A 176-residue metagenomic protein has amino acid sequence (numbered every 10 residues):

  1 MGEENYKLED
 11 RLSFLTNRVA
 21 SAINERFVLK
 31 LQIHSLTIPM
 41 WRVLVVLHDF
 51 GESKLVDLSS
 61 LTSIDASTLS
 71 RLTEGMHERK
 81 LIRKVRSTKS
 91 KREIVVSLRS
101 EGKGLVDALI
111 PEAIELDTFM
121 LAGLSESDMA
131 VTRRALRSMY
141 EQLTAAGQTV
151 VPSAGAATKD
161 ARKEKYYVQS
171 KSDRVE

Functional and structural regions predicted by a protein language model:
M1-E4, S127-E176: C-terminal regulatory/oligomerization modules of transcriptional regulators
M1-H34, A161-E176: N-terminal leader segment of winged-helix/HTH proteins
K7, F14, S21-T68, R79 (+1 more regions): N-terminal helix-turn-helix DNA-binding core of bacterial DNA-binding proteins
F14, R18, R42, V131-R134 (+1 more regions): Amphipathic alpha-helical interaction segments
A20, V106, Y140-L143: A structural signal for well-ordered alpha-helices, especially hydrophobic packing surfaces of coiled-coils
N24, E74-R137: Charged, amphipathic alpha-helical coiled-coil/dimerization segments
N24-F27, L55, I110, D117 (+1 more regions): Short amphipathic alpha-helical interaction/hinge segments
V45, R71, R134: DNA-binding alpha-helical recognition surfaces that contact promoter or target DNA
